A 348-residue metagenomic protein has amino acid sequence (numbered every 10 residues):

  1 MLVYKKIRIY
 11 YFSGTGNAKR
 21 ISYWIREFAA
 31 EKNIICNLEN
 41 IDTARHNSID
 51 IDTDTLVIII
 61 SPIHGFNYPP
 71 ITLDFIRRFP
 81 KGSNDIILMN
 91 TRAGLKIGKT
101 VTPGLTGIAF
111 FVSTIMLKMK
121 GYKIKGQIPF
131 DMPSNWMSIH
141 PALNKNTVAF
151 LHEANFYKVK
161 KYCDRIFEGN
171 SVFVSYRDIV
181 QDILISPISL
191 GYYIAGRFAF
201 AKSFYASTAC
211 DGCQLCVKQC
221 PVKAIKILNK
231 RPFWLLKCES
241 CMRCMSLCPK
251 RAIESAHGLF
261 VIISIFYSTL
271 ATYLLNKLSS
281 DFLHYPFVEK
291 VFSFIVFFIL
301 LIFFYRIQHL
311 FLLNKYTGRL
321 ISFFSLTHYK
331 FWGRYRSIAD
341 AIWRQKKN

Functional and structural regions predicted by a protein language model:
L2-I7, N17, A30-N37, I51-I60 (+3 more regions): FMN-binding flavodoxin-like domain, especially the glycine-rich phosphate-binding loop
K6-I25: N-terminal beta1-alpha1 ligand-phosphate binding loop
I21-I25, A29, S113, C216: Hydrophobic residues within alpha-helices that form the first helical element adjacent to the glycine-rich loop
N37-A44: Short gly/ser/thr-rich secondary-structure transition/capping motifs
P62-I63, P221, P249: Short glycine-/small-residue-rich Rossmann-like dinucleotide-binding loops
S189-Q219, K223-S240, I253-Y267: Ferredoxin-like iron-sulfur electron-transfer modules
L236-I262, A271-P286: Short Fe-S-cluster ligation motifs
D281-I299: Hydrophobic alpha-helical transmembrane segments
